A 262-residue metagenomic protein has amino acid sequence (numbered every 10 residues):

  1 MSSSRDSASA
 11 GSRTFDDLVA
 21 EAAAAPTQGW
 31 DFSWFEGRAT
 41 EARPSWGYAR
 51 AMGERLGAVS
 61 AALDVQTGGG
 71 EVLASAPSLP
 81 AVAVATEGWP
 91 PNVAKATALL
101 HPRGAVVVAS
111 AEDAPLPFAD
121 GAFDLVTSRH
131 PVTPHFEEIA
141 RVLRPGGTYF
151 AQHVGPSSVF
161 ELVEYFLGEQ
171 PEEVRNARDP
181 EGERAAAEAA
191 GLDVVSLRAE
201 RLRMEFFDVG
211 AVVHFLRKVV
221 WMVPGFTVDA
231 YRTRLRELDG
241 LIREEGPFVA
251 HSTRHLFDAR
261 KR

Functional and structural regions predicted by a protein language model:
M1-S33, A42: N-terminal, positively charged/glycine-rich alpha-helical extensions of SAM-dependent methyltransferases
T27-A61, G69-S75: Conserved alpha-helix/loop element of class I SAM-dependent methyltransferases that forms part of the SAM/SAH-binding
S60-P115: Class I SAM-dependent methyltransferase SAM/SAH-binding core
D113-L125: A short acidic, Gly/Pro-enriched loop at the edge of an enzyme's catalytic core that lines a small-molecule cofactor
P134-F150: A short glycine-rich, Lys/Arg-flanked "PGG" loop and its adjoining helix->strand segment in the class I
T148-R178: Conserved class I S-adenosyl-L-methionine
R175-G191, V223, A230: Short alpha-helix
D193-V194, R198-R262: Conserved Class I S-adenosyl-L-methionine
